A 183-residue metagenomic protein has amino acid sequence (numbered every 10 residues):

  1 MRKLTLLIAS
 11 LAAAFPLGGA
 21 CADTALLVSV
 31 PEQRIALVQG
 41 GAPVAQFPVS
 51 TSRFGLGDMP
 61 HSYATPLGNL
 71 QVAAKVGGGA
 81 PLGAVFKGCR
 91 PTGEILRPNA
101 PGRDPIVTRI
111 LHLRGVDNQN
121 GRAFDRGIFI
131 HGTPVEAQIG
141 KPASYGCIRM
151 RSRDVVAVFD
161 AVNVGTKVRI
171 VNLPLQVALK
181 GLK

Functional and structural regions predicted by a protein language model:
M1-L4: Positively charged n-region of N-terminal signal peptides that target proteins for export
L7-P16: Bacterial N-terminal signal peptides
C21-G55: A structural motif detector for short, solvent-exposed N-terminal "entry" segments of globular domains
A25, Q46-P48, N69, G127 (+1 more regions): Well-ordered beta-strand positions in beta-sheet-rich domains
V30, Q39, T51, A73-A74 (+3 more regions): Pocket-edge structural micro-motifs
E32-R34, N69, I110: Structural motif
V44, P48-A80: Electropositive
M59-L67, G79-K183: Exported/periplasmic cell-wall-interacting domains
